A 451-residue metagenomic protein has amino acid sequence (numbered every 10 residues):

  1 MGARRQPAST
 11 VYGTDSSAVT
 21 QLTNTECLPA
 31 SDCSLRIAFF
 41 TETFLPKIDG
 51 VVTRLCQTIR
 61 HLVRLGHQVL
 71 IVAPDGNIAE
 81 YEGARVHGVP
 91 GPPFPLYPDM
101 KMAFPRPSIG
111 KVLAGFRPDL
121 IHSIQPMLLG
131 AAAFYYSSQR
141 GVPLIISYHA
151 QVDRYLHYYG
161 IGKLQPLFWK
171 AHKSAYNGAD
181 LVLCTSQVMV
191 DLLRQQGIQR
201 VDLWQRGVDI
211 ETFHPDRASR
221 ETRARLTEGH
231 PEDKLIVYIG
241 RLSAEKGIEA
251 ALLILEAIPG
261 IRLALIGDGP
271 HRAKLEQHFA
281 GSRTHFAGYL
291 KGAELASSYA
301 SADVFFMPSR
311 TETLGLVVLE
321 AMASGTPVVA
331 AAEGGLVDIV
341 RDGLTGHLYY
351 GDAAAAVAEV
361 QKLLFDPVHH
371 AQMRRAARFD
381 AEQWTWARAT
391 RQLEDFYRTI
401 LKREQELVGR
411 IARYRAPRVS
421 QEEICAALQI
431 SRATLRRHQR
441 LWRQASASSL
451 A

Functional and structural regions predicted by a protein language model:
G2-G88: N-terminal subdomain of nucleotide-sugar transferases
A73, H87-P90, W169-A224, P231 (+1 more regions): Donor nucleotide-sugar binding/catalytic pocket of nucleotide-sugar-dependent glycosyltransferases
L113, A175-Y176, Y289-L290, S297-A302: Short alpha-helical donor nucleotide-sugar binding micro-motif in glycosyltransferases
P143-I145, R154-S174, A244: Nucleotide-sugar donor phosphate/pyrophosphate-binding loop at the beta->alpha transition of glycosyltransferases
A273-E294: Nucleotide-activated donor-binding/catalytic signature segment of Leloir-type glycosyltransferases, i.e., the conserved
R310: Aromatic "clamp/platform" in nucleotide-sugar-dependent glycosyltransferases that forms part of the donor/acceptor
P327-A330, V340: Short hydrophobic beta-strand element within catalytic cores of glycosyltransferases and related nucleotide-activated
D342-G343, H347-A353, K362-P367: Conserved acidic donor-binding segment of nucleotide-sugar-dependent glycosyltransferases
